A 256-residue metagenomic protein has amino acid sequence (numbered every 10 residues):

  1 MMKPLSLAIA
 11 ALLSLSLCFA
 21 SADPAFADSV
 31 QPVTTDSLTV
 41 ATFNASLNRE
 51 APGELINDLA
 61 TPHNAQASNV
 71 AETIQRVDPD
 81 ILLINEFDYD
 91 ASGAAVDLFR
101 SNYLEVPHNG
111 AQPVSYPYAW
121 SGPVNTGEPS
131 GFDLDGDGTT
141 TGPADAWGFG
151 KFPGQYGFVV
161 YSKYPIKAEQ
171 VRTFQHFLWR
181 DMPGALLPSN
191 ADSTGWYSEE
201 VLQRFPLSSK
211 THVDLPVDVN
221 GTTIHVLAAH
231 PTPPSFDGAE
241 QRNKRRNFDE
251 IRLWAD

Functional and structural regions predicted by a protein language model:
M1-I9: Bacterial N-terminal signal peptides that target proteins for export
A8-A20: Bacterial N-terminal signal peptides
A25-F158, P188-F205, N220-I224, D237-A239 (+2 more regions): N-terminal, active-site-proximal structural segment of metallo-dependent hydrolase catalytic domains
G122, S162-Y164, D218, A229: Structured loops at beta-to-helix junctions and adjacent beta-edge loops in soluble globular domains
P143-L187: A substrate-binding/cap region within the structured catalytic cores of diverse enzymes
E169-R172, F177-L227, K244: Catalytic-adjacent loop/helix segments of enzymes that bind and process anionic phosphate/sulfate esters
